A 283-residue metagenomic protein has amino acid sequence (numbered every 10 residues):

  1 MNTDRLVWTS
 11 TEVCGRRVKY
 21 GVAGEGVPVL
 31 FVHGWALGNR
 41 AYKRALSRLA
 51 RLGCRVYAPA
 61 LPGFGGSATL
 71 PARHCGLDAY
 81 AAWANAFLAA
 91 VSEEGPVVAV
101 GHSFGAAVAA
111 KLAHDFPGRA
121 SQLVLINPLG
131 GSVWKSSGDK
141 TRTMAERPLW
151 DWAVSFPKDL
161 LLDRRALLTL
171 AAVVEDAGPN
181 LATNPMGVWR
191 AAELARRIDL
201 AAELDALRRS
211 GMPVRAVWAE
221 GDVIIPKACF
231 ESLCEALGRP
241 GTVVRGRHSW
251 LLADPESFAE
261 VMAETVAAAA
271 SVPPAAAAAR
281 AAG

Functional and structural regions predicted by a protein language model:
M1-V29, R51-C54, S92-E93, L161-L162 (+3 more regions): Alpha/beta-hydrolase fold catalytic core
K19-G66: Conserved HGGG/HGGXW glycine-rich cap/lid loop of the alpha/beta-hydrolase fold
Y57-V100: Active-site loop/oxyanion-hole signature of alpha/beta-hydrolase fold enzymes
A110, H114, A120-W152: Flexible "cap/lid" loop of the alpha/beta hydrolase fold
W134-K135, D151-S210: Conserved alpha/beta-hydrolase catalytic His-Asp/Glu region
S210, A216-W218: Short beta-strand/loop motif that positions the catalytic acidic residue of the alpha/beta-hydrolase fold
V223-C229: Conserved alpha/beta-hydrolase "acid-adjacent" motif
G246-E260: Catalytic histidine-centered segment of alpha/beta-hydrolase-like enzymes
